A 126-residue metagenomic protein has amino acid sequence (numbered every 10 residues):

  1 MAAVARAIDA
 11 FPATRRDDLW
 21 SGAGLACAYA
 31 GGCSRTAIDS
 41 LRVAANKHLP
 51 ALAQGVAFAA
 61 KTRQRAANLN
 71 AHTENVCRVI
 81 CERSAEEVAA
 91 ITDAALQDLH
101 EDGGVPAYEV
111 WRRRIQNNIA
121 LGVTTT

Functional and structural regions predicted by a protein language model:
M1-T126: Mature, well-folded catalytic/scaffold domains that follow N-terminal targeting or propeptide regions
